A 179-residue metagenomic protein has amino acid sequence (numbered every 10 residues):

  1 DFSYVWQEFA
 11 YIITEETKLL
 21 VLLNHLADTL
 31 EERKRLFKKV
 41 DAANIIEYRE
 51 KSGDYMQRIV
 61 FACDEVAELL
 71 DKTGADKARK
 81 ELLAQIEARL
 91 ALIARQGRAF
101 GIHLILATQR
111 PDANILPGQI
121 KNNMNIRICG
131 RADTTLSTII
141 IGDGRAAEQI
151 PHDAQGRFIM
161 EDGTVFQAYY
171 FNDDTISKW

Functional and structural regions predicted by a protein language model:
D1-A43, G53-G142, A146-I150, M160 (+1 more regions): P-loop NTPase catalytic phosphate-binding loop
Q149-W179: Conserved AAA+ ATPase small/helical "lid" subdomain
